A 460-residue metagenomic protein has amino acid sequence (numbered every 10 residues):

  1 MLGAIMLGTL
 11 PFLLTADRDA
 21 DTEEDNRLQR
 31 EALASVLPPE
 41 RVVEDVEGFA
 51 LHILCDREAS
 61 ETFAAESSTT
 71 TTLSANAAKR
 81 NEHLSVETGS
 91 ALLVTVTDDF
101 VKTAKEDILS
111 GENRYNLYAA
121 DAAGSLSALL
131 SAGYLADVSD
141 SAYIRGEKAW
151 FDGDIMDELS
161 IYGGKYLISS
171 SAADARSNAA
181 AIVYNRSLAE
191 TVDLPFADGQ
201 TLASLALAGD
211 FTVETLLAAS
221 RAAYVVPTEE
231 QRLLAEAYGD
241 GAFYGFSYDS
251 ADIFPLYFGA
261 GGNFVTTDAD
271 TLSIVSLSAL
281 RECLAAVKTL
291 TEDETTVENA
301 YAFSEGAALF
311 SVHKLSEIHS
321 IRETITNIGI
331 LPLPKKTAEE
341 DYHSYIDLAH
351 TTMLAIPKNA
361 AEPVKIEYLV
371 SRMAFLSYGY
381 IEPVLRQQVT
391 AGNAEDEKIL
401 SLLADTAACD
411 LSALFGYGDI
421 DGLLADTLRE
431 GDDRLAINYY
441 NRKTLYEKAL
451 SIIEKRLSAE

Functional and structural regions predicted by a protein language model:
M1-A132, Y380, D432-E460: Conserved N-terminal structural module of periplasmic/extracytoplasmic solute-binding proteins
Q29-E47, D98, A122-A180, E214 (+1 more regions): Hinge/lid segment of periplasmic solute-binding proteins
V101-R114, S127-A132, L217-A222, V297-S311 (+1 more regions): Short helices/loops that flank or line small-molecule/ion binding pockets
L130-G133, D154-A203, S247-D268, L348-A355: Periplasmic solute-binding protein
S139-F151, L205-A208, G262-E282, A338-S344: Short, solvent-exposed loop/beta-turn-alpha elements that line the ligand-binding surface or hinge of extracytoplasmic
L217-A222, L256-E298: Glycine-centered hinge/linker elements that transmit conformational signals in sensory and ligand-binding systems
R322-V389: Extracytoplasmic/periplasmic substrate-recognition and gating elements
A360-E367, S377-E460: Conserved C-terminal helix/tail region of periplasmic/extracytoplasmic solute-binding proteins
